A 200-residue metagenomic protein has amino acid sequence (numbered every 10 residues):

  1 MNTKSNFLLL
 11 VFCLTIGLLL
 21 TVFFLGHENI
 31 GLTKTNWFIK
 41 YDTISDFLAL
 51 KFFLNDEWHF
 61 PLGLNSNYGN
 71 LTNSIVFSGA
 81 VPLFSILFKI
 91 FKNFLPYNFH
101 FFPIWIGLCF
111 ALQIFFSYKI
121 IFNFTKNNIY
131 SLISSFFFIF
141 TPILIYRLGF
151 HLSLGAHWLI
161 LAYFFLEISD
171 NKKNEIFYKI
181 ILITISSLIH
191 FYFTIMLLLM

Functional and structural regions predicted by a protein language model:
M1-C13: N-terminal membrane topogenic signal
G17-Q113, T141-I145, H151-G155: Membrane-interface coil-to-helix junctions
N55, K92, K126, K172 (+1 more regions): Residue-level marker of positions within ordered structural domains that often coincide with functionally constrained
K89-I90, I120-N123: A generic secondary-structure signal
Y97-H100, T125-K126, L188: Juxtamembrane loop-transmembrane helix junctions in multi-pass integral membrane proteins, especially the extracellular
G107-I120, I129-D170, E175-M200: Membrane-embedded helix bundles of polyisoprenyl
